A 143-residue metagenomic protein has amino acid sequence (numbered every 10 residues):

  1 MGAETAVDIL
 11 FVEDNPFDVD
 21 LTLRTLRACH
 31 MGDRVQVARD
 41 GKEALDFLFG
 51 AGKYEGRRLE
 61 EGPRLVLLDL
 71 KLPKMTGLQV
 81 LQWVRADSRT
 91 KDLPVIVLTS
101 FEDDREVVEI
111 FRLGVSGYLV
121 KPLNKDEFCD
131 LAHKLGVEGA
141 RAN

Functional and structural regions predicted by a protein language model:
E4, D20-R24, Q79, E102-G117 (+1 more regions): Alpha4 helix (beta4-alpha4-beta5 surface) of REC/receiver domains from two-component response regulators
A6-F17, T22-R27, V66: Conserved acidic segment of CheY-like receiver
L23, V37-L65: Acidic, metal-coordinating helix/loop segments flanking the phosphotransfer/catalytic sites of two-component signaling
V37, L72-M75: Residue-level signal for the "D+5" position in two-component response regulator receiver
D40, E61, T76-Q82: Acidic catalytic/metal-coordinating carboxylates
K53-G56, L78-K91: Short amphipathic alpha-helix used as the core "switch/output" element in two-component signaling
L68-L70, T99: Active-site residues of response regulator receiver
K121: A Lys-centered signature of the CheY-like receiver
